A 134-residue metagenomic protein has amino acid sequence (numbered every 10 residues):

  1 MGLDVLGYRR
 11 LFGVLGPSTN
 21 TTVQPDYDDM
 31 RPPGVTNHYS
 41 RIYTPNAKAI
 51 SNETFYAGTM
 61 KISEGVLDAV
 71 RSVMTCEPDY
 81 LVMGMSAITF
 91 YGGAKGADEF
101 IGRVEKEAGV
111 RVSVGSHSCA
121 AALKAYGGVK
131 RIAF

Functional and structural regions predicted by a protein language model:
M1-L67: N-terminal glycine-rich anion-binding loop in soluble enzyme alpha/beta folds
L15-P17, G84, F134: Short hydrophobic segments within beta-strands
V23, N46-A49, T89-G93, A122: Short active-site-adjacent helix-start/loop capping segments
Y43, A87, S116-C119: Short glycine-enriched loops at secondary-structure junctions
E64-L67, R71, A120: Amphipathic, non-transmembrane alpha-helical secondary structure
V70-S113: Glycine/small-residue-rich loop that forms an oxyanion/phosphate-binding "nest" at active or ligand-binding sites
F100-F134: Conserved beta-alpha
